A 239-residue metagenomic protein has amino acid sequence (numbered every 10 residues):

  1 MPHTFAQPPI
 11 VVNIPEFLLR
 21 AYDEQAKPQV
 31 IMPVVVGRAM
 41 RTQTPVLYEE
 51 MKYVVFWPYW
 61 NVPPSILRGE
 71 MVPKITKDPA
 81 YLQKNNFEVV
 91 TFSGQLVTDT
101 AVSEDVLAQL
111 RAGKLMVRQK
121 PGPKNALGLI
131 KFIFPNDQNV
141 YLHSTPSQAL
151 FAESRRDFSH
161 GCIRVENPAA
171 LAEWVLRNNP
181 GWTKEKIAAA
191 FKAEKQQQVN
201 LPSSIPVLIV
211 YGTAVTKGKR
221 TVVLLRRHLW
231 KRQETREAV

Functional and structural regions predicted by a protein language model:
M1-V239: Well-ordered beta-sheet/strand-loop patches within structured domains
